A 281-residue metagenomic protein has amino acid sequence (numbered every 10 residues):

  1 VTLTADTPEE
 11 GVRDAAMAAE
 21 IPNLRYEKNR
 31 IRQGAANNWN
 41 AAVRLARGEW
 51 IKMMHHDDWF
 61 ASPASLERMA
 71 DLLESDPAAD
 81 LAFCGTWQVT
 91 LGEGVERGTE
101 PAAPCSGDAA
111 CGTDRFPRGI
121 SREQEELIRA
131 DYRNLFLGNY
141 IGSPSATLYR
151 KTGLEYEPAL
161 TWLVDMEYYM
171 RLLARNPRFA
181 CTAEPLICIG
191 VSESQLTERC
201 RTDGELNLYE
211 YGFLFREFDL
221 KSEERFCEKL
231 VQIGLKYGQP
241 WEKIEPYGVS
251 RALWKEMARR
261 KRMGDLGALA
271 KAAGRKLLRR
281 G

Functional and structural regions predicted by a protein language model:
V1-I31: Acidic donor-binding segment of Leloir-type glycosyltransferases
V12, A35, W39, S65 (+1 more regions): Conserved donor sugar-nucleotide recognition element shared by glycan-biosynthetic enzymes
N29-A46, W59: Glycine-rich, basic loop-to-helix element that forms the pyrophosphate-binding segment of sugar-nucleotide handling
I51: Short aromatic/hydrophobic "clamp" motif used to bind/position activated sugar donors
H56-W59, G85: The conserved acidic donor/metal-binding loop of glycosyltransferases
A64-D114: Conserved donor NDP-sugar-binding/catalytic core segment of glycosyltransferases
C84, A110-L206, E210: Conserved nucleotide-sugar donor-binding catalytic segment
L220, G234-G281: Membrane-interface aromatic/basic loop that binds lipid-linked glycans or pyrophosphate carriers, typified by
